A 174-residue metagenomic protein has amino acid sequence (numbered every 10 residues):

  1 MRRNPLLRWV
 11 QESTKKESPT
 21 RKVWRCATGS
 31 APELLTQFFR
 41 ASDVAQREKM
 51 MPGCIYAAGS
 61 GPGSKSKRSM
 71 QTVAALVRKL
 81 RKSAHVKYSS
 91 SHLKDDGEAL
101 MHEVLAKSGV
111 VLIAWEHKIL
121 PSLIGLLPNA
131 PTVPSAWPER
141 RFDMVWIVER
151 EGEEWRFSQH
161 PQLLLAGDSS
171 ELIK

Functional and structural regions predicted by a protein language model:
M1-S108, L120-A136, R140-W146, R150-K174: Active-site-proximal alpha-helix that buttresses catalytic centers in soluble enzyme cores
V111-A114: Periplasmic-binding protein-like
E116-K118: Catalytic and binding regions of secreted/periplasmic enzymes and modules that target cell-wall glycans
